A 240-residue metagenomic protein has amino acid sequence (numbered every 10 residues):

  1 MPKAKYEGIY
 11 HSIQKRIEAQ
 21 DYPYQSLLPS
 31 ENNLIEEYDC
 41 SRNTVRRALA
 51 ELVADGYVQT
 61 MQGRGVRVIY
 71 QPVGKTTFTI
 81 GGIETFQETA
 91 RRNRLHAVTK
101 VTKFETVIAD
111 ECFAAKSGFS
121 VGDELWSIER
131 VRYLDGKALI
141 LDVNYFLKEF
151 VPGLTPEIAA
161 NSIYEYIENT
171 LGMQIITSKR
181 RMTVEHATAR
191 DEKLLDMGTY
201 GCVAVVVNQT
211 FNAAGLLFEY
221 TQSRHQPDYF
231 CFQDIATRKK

Functional and structural regions predicted by a protein language model:
M1-R42: Extreme N-terminal segment that seeds HTH/winged-HTH DNA-binding domains in transcriptional regulators
A4-Y6, S30, R67-G81: Short, cationic-aromatic polyanion-contact patches
Y22-P23, V58, A138: Conserved hydrophobic residue
L49-A50: Short, hydrophobic-biased segments on the C-terminal half of alpha helices that form "recognition helices"
A54-G63, I69: Beta-hairpin "wing" of winged helix-turn-helix
F78-N93, T102-V107: Short, positionally conserved secondary-structure boundary motifs
A97-K240: C-terminal all-alpha effector/ligand-binding and dimerization domain of prokaryotic HTH-type transcriptional repressors
